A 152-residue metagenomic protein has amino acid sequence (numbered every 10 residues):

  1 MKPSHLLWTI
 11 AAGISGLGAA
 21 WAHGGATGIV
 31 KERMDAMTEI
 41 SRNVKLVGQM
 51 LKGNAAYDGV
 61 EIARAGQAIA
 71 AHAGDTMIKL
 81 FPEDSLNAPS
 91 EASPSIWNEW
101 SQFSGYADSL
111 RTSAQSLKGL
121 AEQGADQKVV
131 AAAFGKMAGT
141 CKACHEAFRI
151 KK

Functional and structural regions predicted by a protein language model:
M1-T9: Bacterial N-terminal signal peptides that target proteins for export
S4, L17, S93-I96: Acidic, low-complexity intrinsically disordered regions
W8-G16: Bacterial N-terminal signal peptides
L17-G24: Sec/Tat signal peptide C-region and signal peptidase I cleavage site
G24-V60, A65-K152: Sequence context surrounding c-type heme c attachment/ligation sites in exported
